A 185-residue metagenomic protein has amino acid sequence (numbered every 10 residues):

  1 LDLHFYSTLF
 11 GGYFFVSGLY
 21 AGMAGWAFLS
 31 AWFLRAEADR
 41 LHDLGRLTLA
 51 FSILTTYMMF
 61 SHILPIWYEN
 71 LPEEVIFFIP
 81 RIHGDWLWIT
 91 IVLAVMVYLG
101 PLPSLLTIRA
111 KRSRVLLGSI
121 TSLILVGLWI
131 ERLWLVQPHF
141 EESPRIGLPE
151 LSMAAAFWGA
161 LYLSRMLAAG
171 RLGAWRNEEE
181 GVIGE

Functional and structural regions predicted by a protein language model:
L1-L93, P103-L106, E179-V182: Long, contiguous internal "core" modules enriched in hydrophobic/ aromatic residues
L3-Y6, L71, A110-R114, L135-P149: Extracellular/periplasmic helix-loop-helix junctions in multi-pass membrane proteins
A27, L102-S104, L161-L167: Alpha-helical transmembrane segments
Y57, P101, R132, G173: Hydrophobic, well-ordered secondary-structure elements that form the walls of internal hydrophobic environments
L87-Y98, M153-A160: Hydrophobic alpha-helical transmembrane segments
P101-S113: Juxtamembrane helix-break-helix junctions at the cytosolic face of small multi-pass alpha-helical membrane proteins
V115-V126: Central hydrophobic cores of alpha-helical transmembrane segments in multi-pass integral membrane proteins
A154-E185: Extramembrane terminal tails and long inter-domain/linker segments of multi-pass membrane proteins
